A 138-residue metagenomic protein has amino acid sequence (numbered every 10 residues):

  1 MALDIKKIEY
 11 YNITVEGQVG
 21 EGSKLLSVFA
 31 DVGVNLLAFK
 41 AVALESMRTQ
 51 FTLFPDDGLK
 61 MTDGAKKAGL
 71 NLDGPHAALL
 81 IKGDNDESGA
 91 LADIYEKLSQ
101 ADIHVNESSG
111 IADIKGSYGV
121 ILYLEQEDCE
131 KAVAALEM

Functional and structural regions predicted by a protein language model:
M1-M138: A conserved regulatory-domain signal marking ACT and ACT-like small-molecule sensing domains and adjacent regulatory
